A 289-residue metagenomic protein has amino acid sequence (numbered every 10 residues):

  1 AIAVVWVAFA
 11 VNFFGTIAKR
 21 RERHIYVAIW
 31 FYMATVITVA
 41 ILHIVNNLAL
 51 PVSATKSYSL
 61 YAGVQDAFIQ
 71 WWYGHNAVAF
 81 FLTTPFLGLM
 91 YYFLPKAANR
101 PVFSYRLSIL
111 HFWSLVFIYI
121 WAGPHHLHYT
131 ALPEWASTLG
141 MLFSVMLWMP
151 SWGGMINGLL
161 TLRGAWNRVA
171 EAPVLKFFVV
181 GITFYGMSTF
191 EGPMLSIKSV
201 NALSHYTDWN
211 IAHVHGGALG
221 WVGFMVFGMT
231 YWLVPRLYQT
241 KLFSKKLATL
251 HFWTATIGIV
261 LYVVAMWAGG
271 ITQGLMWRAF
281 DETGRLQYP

Functional and structural regions predicted by a protein language model:
A1-I17, I29-A54, W71-A97, R106-L127 (+4 more regions): Hydrophobic cores of alpha-helical transmembrane segments in multi-pass integral membrane proteins
R23, S53-Y61: Extracellular/oxidizing-compartment recognition motifs
S59-Y73, H205-Y206: Juxtamembrane membrane-water interface segments that cap and precede transmembrane helices
A67-F68, N99-R100, A165-W166, Y206: Generic recognition of flexible, low-complexity loop/linker segments
A97-V102, N167, Y238-L242: Structural helix-adjacent loops and short alpha-helical linkers that scaffold large soluble proteins
A170-E171: Surface-exposed, proline-enriched loop/turn segments that connect beta strands in immunoglobulin-like
N201-N210: Flexible, glycine/threonine-enriched loop-and-boundary segments that flank and lead into catalytic domains of large
